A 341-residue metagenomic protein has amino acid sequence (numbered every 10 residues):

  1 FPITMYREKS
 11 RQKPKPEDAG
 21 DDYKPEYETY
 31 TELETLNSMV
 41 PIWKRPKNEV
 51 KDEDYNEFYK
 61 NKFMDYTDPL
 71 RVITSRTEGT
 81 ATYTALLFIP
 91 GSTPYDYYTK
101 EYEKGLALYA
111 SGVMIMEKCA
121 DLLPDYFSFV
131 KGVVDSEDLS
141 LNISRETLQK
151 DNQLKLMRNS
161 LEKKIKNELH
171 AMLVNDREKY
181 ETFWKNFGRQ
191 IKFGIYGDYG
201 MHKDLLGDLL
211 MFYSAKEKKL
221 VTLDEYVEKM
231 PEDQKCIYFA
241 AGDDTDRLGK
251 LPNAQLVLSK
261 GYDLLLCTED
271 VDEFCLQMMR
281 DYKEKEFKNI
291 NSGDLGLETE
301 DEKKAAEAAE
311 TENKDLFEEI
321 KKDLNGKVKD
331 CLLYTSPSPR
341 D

Functional and structural regions predicted by a protein language model:
F1-S336, R340-D341: Conserved GHKL (Bergerat-fold) ATPase module
